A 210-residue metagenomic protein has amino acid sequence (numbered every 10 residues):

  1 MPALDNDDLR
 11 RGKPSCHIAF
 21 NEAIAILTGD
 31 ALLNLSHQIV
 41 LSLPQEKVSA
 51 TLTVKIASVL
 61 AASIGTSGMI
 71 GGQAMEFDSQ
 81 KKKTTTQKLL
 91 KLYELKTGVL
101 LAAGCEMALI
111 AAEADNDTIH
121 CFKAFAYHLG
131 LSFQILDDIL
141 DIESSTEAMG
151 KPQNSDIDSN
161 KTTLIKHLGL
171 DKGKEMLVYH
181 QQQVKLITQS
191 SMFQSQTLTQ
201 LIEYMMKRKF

Functional and structural regions predicted by a protein language model:
M1-T188, F193-M206: Mg2+-dependent prenyl diphosphate-binding active-site environment of isoprenoid biosynthetic enzymes
R208-F210: Short cytosolic juxtamembrane segments of multi-pass membrane proteins
